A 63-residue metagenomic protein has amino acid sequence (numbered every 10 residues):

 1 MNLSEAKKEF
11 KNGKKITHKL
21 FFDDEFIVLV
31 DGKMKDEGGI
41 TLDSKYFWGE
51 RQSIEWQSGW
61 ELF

Functional and structural regions predicted by a protein language model:
M1-E9: Mixed-charge, Lys/Arg-rich low-complexity intrinsically disordered regions
E25-Q52: Acidic, low-complexity, intrinsically disordered interaction modules
S53-F63: Short, structured beta-strand segments at or near domain termini in extracellular proteins/domains
